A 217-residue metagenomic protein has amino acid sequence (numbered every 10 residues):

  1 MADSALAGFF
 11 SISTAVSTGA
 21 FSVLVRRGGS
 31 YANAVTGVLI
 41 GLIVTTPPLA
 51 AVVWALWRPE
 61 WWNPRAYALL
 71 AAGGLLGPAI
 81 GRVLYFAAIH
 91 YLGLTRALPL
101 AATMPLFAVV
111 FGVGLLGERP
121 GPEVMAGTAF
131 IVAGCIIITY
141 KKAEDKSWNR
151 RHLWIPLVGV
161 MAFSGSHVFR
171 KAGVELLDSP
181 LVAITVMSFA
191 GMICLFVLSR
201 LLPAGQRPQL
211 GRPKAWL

Functional and structural regions predicted by a protein language model:
M1-T36, I40-A72, R82-L92, Y140-L157 (+1 more regions): Membrane-interface interhelical linkers
T18-V23, P78-F86, V109, V132 (+1 more regions): Residues that mark transmembrane-helix kinks and helix-interface sites in multi-pass secondary transporters
G28, G37, A88, G114-P120 (+2 more regions): Hydrophobic/aromatic residues within transmembrane alpha-helices of multi-pass small-molecule transporters
N33-A34, G93-L94, P120, D178-S179: A helix-boundary/kink motif common to multi-pass secondary transporters, especially Major Facilitator Superfamily
I40-G41, L100-T103, P122-A126, V158 (+1 more regions): Hydrophobic core positions of alpha-helical segments in small-molecule transporters and transporter systems
V44-L49, L100-G114, A129, A190-C194: Alpha-helical transmembrane segments of compact multi-pass small-molecule transporters, enriched in specific families
L49-P59, F107-V124, M161-D178: Hydrophobic alpha-helical transmembrane segments in multi-pass integral membrane proteins
F111-V113, E123-K142: Hydrophobic transmembrane alpha-helices of multi-pass small-molecule transport proteins
